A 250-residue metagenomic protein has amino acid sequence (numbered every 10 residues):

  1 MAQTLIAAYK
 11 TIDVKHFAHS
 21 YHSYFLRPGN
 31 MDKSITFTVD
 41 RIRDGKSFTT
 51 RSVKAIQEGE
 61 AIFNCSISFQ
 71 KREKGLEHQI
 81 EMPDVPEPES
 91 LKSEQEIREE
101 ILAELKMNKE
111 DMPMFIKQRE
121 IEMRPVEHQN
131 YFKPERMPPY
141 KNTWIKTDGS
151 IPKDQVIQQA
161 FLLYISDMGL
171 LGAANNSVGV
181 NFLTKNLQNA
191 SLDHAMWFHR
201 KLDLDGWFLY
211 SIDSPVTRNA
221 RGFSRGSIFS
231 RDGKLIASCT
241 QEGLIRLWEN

Functional and structural regions predicted by a protein language model:
M1-N250: Terminal targeting signals and extreme-terminal segments of soluble enzymes
